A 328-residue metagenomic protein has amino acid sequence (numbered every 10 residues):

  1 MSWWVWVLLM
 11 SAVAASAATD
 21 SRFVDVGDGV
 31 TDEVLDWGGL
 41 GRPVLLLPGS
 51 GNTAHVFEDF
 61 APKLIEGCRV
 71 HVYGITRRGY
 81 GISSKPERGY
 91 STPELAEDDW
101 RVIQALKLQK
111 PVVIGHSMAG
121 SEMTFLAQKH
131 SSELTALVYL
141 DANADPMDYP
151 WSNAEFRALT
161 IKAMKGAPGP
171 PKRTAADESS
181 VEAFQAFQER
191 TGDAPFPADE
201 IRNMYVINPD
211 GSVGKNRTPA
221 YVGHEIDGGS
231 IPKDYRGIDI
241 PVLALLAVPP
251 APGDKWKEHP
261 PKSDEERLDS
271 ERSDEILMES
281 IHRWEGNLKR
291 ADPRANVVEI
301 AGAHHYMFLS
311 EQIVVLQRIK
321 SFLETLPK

Functional and structural regions predicted by a protein language model:
M10-A14: N-terminal signal peptide c-region/cleavage motif recognized by signal peptidases
A18-T31: N-terminal cap/lid segment of alpha/beta-hydrolase-fold proteins
V30, D36-S84: Conserved HGGG/HGGXW glycine-rich cap/lid loop of the alpha/beta-hydrolase fold
C68, R77-I114: Active-site loop/oxyanion-hole signature of alpha/beta-hydrolase fold enzymes
Q109-W151: Conserved hydrolase catalytic core segment
L137-R173, H224: Flexible "cap/lid" loop of the alpha/beta hydrolase fold
F196-A198, N203-A291, N296-E299: Conserved serine/cysteine hydrolase catalytic core
R283, R290-K328: Catalytic active-site module of serine/aspartate enzymes centered on a nucleophile-bearing elbow/loop
